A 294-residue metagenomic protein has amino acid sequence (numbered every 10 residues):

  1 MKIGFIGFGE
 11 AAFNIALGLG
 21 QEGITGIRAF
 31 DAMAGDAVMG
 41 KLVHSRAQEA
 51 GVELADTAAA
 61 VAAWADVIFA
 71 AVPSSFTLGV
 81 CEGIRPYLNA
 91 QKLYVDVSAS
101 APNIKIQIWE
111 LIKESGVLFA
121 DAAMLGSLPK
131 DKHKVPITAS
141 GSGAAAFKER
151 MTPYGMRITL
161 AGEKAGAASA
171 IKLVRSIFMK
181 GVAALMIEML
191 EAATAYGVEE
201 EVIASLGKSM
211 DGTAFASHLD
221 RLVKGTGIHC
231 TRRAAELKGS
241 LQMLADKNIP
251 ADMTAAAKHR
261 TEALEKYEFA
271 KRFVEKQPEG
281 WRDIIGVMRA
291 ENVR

Functional and structural regions predicted by a protein language model:
M1-W64, L88: NAD(P)+-binding Rossmann beta1-loop-alpha1 motif at the extreme N-terminus of oxidoreductases
G26, E53, L93, L118 (+1 more regions): Conserved beta-strand segments of alpha/beta enzyme cores
A59-F119: Rossmann-fold NAD(P) dinucleotide-binding segment
S100-A101, I106-K180: Rossmann-fold dinucleotide-binding core
I171-Q277: Helical "substrate-binding/catalytic lid" subdomain of Rossmann-like NAD(P)-dependent dehydrogenases/reductases
V274-R294: Short, basic/aromatic-enriched C-terminal tail that caps enzymatic domains
